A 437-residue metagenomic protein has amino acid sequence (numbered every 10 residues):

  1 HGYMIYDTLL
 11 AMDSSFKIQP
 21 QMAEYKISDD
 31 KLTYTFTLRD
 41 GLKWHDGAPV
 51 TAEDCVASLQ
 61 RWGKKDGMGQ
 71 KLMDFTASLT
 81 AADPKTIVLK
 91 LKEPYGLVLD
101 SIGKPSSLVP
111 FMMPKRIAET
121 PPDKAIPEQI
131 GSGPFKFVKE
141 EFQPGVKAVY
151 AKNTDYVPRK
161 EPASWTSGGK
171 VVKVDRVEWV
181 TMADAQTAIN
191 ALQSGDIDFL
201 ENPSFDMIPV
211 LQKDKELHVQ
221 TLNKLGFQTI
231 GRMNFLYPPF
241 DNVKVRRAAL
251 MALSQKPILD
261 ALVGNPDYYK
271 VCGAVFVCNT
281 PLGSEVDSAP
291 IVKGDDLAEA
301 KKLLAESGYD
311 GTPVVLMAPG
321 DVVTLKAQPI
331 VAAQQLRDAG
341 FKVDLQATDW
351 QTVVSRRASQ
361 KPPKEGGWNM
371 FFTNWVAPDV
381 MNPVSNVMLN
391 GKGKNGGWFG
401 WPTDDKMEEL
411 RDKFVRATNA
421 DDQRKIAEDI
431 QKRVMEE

Functional and structural regions predicted by a protein language model:
H1-D30, T37, Q60, I130: N-terminal lobe/hinge region of extracytoplasmic solute-binding protein
E24-M68, T80-A82, V88-K90, A188-A191 (+1 more regions): Aromatic- and charge-enriched surface segment that lines or borders ligand/interaction sites
T35, L262, K293, D344-S355 (+1 more regions): Extracytoplasmic/peripheral linker and loop segments enriched in polar/acidic and small residues with frequent Thr/Pro
T37, K71-Q143: Surface-exposed binding/hinge segments that line and control ligand-binding clefts or catalytic entry sites
F135, D267-E306, G320-A327: Structural transition elements
V146, D184-A185, P203-F205, Y269 (+2 more regions): Ligand/substrate-recognition segments at binding pockets and active sites
P158-V210, K342: Ligand-site clamp/hinge motif
L236, F240-T280, A327-Q328, V434-E437: Periplasmic-binding protein-like
